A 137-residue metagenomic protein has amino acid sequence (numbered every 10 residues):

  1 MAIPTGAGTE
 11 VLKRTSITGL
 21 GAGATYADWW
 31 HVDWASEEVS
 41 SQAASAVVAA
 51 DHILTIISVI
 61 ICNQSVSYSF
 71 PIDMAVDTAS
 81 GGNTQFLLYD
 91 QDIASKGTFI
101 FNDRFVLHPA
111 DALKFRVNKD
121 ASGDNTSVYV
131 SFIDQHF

Functional and structural regions predicted by a protein language model:
M1-H52, V117-F137: C-terminal interaction-tip segments
I53-Q64, F115: A short beta-strand element within beta-rich, extracytoplasmic domains of secreted/secretory-pathway proteins
C62-F70, K119-T126: Extended, low-complexity, turn-rich repeat/linker tracts enriched in Gly/Pro/Ser/Thr and Asp/Glu that occur
N63, V76-T78, F132-H136: Beta-strand elements of well-folded, non-transmembrane domains
V66-Y89: Short, surface-exposed beta-strand/strand-loop-strand elements in extracellular ectodomains
Q91-G97: Short proline/glycine- and polar residue-rich coil/turn motifs
T98-R104: Exposed aromatic-hydrophobic patches
R104-S122: Noncatalytic modules at the cell exterior or secretory-pathway interfaces, chiefly beta-strand-rich lectin/adhesion
